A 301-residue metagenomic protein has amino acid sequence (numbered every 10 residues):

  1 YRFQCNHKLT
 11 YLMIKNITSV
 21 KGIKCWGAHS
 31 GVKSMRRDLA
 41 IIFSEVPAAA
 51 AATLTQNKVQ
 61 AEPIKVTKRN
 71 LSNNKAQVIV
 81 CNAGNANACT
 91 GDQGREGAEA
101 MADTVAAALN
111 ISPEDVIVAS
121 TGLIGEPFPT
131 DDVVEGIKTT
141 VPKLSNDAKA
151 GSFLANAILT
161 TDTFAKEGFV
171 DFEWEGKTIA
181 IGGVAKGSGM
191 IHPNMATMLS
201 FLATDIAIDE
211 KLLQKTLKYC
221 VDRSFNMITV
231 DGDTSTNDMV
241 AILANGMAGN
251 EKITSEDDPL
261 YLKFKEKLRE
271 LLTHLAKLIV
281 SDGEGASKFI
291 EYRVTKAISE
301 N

Functional and structural regions predicted by a protein language model:
Y1-L12: Short, Lys/Arg-enriched N-terminal segments with co-localized hydrophobic residues within the first ~10-30 amino acids
Y11-V59: N-terminal amphipathic/basic leader segments beginning at the initiator methionine
L39-E45, K68-N70, V80, V170-W174 (+3 more regions): Short beta-strand elements
I42-A98, I117, P193-L213: Glycine-rich phosphate/pyrophosphate-binding loop regions near the starts of catalytic domains
V59-N70, R95-L109, Q214-M227, K267-A276: Short, well-ordered amphipathic alpha-helical segments that serve as non-catalytic structural scaffolds within diverse
I79, A83-D92, E114-E135, T229-K252 (+1 more regions): Short, surface-exposed loop/turn segments at secondary-structure boundaries that line and modulate
E99, T104-F225, S235: Glycine-rich, mobile lid/loop segments that gate access to catalytic sites or pores
N245-N301: A glycine- and small/hydrophobic-rich beta-loop-beta segment that serves as a flexible "lid/hinge" or phosphate-binding
